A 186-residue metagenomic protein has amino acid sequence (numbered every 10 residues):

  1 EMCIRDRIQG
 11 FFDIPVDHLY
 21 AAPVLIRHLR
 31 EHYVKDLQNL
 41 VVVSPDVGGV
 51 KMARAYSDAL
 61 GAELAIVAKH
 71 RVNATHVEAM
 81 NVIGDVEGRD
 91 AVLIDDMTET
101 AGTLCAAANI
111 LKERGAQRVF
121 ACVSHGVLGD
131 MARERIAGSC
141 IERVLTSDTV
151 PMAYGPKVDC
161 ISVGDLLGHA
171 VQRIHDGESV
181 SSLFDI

Functional and structural regions predicted by a protein language model:
E1-I186: PRPP-associated nucleotide enzymes
